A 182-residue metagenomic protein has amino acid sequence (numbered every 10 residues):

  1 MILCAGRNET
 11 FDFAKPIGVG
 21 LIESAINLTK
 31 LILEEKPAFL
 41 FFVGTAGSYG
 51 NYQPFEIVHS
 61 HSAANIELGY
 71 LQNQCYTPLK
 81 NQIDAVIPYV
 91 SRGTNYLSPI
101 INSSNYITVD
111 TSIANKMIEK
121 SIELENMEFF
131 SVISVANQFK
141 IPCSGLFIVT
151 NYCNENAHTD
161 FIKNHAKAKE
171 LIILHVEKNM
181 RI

Functional and structural regions predicted by a protein language model:
C4: Short, intrinsically disordered, charge-biased short linear motifs at domain edges
R7-I182: Glycine-rich phosphate- or other oxyanion-binding loops that anchor nucleotides, phosphorylated ligands
